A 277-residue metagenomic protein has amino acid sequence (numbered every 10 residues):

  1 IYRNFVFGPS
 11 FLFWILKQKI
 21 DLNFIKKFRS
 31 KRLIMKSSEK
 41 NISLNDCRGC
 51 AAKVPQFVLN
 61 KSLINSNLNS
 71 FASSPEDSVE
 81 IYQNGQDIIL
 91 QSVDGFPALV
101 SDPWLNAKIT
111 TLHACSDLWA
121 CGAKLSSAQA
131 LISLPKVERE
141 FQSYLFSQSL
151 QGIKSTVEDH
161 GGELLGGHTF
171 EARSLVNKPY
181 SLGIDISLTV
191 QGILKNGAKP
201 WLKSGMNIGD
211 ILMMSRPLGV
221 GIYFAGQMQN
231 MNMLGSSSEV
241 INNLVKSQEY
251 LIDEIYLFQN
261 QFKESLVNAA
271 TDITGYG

Functional and structural regions predicted by a protein language model:
I1-I34: C-terminal, flexible cofactor-proximal segment of oxidoreductases
M35-G277: Helix-biased detector of long, well-ordered alpha-helical tracts
